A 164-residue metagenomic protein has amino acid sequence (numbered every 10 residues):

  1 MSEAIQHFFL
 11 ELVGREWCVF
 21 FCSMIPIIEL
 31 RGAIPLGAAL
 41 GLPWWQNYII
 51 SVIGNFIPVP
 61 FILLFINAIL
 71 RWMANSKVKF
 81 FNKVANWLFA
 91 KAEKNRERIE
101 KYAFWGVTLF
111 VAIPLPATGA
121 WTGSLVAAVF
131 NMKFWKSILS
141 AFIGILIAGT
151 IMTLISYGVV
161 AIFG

Functional and structural regions predicted by a protein language model:
M1-F20, L40-Y48, V52-V111, W135-K136 (+2 more regions): Membrane-interfacial helix-loop-helix
V19, M24-L36, P114-L125: Transmembrane helix boundary and interhelical junction motifs in multipass membrane proteins
E29, A39, W45, R71-A74 (+2 more regions): Residue-level signature of transmembrane alpha-helix interfaces in integral membrane proteins
L30, V59, G149-T153: Hydrophobic transmembrane alpha-helices of multi-pass small-molecule transporters
A33-L40, L64-A68, W121-F130: Re-entrant/interfacial helical elements at transmembrane boundaries that shape and gate the permeation pathway
V126-I147: Interfacial loop-to-transmembrane junctions
